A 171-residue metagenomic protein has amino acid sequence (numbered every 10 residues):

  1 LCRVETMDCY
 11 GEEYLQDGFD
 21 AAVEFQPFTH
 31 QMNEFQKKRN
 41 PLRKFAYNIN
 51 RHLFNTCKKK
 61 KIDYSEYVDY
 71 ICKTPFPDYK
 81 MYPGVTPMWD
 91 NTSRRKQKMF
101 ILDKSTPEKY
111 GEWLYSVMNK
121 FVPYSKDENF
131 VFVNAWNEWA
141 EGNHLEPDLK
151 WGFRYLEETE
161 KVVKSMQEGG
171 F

Functional and structural regions predicted by a protein language model:
L1-P107: Aromatic-lined glycan-binding groove of carbohydrate-active enzymes
C57-D69, T106-V117, K150-T159: Well-ordered, non-membrane alpha-helical segments in soluble/globular domains
F76-D78, F121, L149: A structural signal for the principal folded core domain
P87, N134, F171: Acidic carboxylate-rich catalytic motifs and surrounding loops in phosphoryl-/glycosyl-chemistry enzymes
R95-K96, N143-F153: Histidine/acidic-residue-rich catalytic or RNA/ligand-binding cores of hydrolases and nuclease-related proteins
T106-P147, M166-Q167: Substrate-binding cleft of secreted/luminal carbohydrate-active enzymes
Y155-F171: Carbohydrate-binding surfaces of carbohydrate-active enzymes
